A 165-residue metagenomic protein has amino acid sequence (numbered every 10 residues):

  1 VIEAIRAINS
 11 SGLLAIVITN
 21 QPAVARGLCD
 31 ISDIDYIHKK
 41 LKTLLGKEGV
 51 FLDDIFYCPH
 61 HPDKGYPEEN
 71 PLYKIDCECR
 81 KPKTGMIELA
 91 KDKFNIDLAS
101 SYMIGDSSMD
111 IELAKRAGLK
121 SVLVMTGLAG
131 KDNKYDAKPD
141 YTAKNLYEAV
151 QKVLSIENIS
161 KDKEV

Functional and structural regions predicted by a protein language model:
V1-L44, F51-G65, A114: Substrate-recognition element of Asp-dependent hydrolases with the DxDx(T/V) motif
L13, V50, I96, L119: Short glycine/serine/threonine/alanine-rich loop segments
C29-Y36, K74, E78, P82: Alpha-helix N-cap and loop-to-helix initiation/capping positions
H38-Y57, N133-L154: Structural recognition of alpha->loop->beta junctions
P67-C77, I156-I159: Short, surface-exposed amphipathic charged segments that create phosphate/polyanion-binding patches used for binding
N70-L72, E78-I111: Conserved Lys-Pro-Asp/Glu-containing loop-to-beta segment of HAD-superfamily phosphomonoesterases, centered on
F94-I96, V150-K161: Short, hydrophobic alpha-helical segments
Y102-K144: Acidic, Mg2+-coordinating phosphoryl-transfer loop and its flanking beta/alpha structural elements, shared across
